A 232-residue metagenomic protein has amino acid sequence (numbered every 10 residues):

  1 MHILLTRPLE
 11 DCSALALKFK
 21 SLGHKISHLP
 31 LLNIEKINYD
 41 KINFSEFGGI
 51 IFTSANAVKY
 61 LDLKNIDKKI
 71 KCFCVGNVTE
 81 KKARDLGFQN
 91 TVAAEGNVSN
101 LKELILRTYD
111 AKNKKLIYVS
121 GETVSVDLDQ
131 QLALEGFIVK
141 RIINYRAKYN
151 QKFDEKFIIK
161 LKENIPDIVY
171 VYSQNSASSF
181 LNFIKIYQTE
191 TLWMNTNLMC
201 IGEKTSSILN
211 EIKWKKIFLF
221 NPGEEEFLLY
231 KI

Functional and structural regions predicted by a protein language model:
M1-I232: Signature of uroporphyrinogen-III synthase
